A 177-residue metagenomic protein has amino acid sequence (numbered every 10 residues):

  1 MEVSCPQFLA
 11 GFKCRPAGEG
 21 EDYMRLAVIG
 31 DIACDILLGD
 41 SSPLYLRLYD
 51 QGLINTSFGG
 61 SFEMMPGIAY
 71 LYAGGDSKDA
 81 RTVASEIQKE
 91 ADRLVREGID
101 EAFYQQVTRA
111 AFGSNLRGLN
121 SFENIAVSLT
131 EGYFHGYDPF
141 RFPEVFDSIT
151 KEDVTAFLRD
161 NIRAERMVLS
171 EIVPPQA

Functional and structural regions predicted by a protein language model:
M1-P43, R47: His/Glu-based metal-binding/catalytic segments typifying zinc-dependent metallopeptidases
L9-P16, Y45-R96, E101-I149, R166-P174: M16 family metallopeptidases and their MPP-like homologs
I36, S114-G118, N161: Histidine kinase transmitter module recognition
T155-E171: Bilobed periplasmic-binding protein-like "clamshell/Venus-flytrap" ligand-binding domains
